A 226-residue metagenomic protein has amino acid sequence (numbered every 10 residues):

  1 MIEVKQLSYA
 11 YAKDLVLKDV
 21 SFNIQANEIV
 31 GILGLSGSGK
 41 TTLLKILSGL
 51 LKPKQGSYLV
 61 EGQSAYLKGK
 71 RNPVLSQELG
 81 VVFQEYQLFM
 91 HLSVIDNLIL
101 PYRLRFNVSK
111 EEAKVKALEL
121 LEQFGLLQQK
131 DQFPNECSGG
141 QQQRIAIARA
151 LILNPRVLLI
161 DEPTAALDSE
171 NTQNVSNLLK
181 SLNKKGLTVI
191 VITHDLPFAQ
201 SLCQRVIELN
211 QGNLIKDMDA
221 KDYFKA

Functional and structural regions predicted by a protein language model:
S48: Helix-to-loop junction immediately C-terminal to a conserved catalytic motif
G56-L67: Conserved ABC transporter NBD signature motif
A65-G80, K184: ABC ATPase NBD coupling module
F133-C137, Q141: Conserved ABC ATPase signature
I152-R156: A short, proline-enriched helix->beta-strand linker immediately N-terminal to the Walker B motif in ABC-type P-loop
L158-D161: Catalytic Walker B motif of ABC-type/P-loop ATPase nucleotide-binding domains
S169-N171: Helix N-cap at the start of a conserved alpha-helix in ABC-type nucleotide-binding domains
